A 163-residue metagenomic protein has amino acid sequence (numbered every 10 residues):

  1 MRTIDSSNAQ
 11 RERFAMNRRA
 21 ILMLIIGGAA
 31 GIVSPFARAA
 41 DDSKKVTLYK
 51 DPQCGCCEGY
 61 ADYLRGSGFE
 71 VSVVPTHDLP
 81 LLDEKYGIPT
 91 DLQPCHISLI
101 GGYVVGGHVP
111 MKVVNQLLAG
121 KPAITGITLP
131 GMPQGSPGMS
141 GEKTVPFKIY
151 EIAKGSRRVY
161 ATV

Functional and structural regions predicted by a protein language model:
M1-A20, L24-G31: N-terminal secretory signal peptides
A37-A39: Boundary at the C-terminal end of the N-terminal hydrophobic targeting segment
K44-G59: Local sequence-structure signature of Cys/Sec-based thiol-disulfide redox active-site neighborhoods
Q53, Y60, P75-D78, P110-V114: Stable alpha-helical elements in mature extracytoplasmic
D62-F69, V73: Iron-sulfur (Fe-S) cluster-binding segments and ferredoxin-like electron-carrier domains, especially [2Fe-2S]
V71-L82, L92, I100: Thiol-based oxidoreductase modules, predominantly thioredoxin-like and allied folds used for disulfide exchange
K85-V163: Thiol/selenol-based redox catalytic cores and closely related redox-interacting motifs
